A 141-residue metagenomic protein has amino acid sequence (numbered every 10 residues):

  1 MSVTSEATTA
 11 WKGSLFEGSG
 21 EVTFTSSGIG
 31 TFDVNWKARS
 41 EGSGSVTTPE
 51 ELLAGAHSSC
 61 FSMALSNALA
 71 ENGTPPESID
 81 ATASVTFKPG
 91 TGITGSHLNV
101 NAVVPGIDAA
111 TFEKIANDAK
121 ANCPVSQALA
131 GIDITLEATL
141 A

Functional and structural regions predicted by a protein language model:
M1-G55, S62-A141: Extended beta-strand/beta-hairpin segments
